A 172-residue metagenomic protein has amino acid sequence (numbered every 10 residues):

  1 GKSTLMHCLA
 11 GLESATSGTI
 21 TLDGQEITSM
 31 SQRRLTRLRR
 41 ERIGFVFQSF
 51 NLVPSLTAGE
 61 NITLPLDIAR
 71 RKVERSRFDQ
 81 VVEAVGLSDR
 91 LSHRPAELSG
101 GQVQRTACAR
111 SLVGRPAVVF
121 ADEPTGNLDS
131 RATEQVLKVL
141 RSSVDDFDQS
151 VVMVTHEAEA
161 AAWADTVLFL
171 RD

Functional and structural regions predicted by a protein language model:
S3-A164, L170: ABC family nucleotide-binding domain
